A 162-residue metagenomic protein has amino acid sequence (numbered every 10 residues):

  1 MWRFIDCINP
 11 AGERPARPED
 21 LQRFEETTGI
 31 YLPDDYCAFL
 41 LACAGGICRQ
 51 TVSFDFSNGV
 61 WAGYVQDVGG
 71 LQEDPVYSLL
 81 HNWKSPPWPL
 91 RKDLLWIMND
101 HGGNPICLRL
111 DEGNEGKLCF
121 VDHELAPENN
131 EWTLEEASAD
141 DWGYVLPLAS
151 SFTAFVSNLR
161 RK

Functional and structural regions predicted by a protein language model:
M1-N104, R160-K162: A surface-exposed partner-binding patch
A16, P89, Y144-S151: Soluble or luminal CAZymes and related metallo-dependent hydrolases
D100, D111-G113: A short, compositionally biased micro-patch
P105-L110: Short, surface-exposed beta-strand/loop micro-motifs that present aromatic residues
G113-L118, P127: A short alpha->loop->secondary-structure connector
E124-A149: Compact, glycine/acidic-enriched structural inserts
F152-N158: Charged phosphate-binding loop/patch that engages nucleotide di/tri-phosphates or the phosphate backbone of nucleic
